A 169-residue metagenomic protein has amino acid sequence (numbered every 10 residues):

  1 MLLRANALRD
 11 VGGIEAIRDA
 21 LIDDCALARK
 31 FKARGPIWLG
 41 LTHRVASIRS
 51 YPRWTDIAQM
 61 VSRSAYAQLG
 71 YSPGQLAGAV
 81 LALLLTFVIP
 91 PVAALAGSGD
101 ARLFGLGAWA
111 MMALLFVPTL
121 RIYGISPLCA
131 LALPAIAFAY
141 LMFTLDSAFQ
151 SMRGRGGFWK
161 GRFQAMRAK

Functional and structural regions predicted by a protein language model:
L2-R4: Conserved beta strand-loop-helix elements of the APE1-like EEP
N6-R9, I14-Q75, G157, R162-Q164: Catalytic donor/gating beta->alpha subdomain of glycosyltransferases that bind UDP-sugars
C25, P36-L41, A46, C129-K169: Membrane-proximal soluble regions of multi-pass membrane proteins
A58-S62, I89-A96, A165-K169: Short, charged low-complexity intrinsically disordered segments located at boundaries of structured domains
Q75-R155: Membrane-embedded multi-pass helical conduit in multi-pass membrane proteins, especially envelope-biosynthetic
